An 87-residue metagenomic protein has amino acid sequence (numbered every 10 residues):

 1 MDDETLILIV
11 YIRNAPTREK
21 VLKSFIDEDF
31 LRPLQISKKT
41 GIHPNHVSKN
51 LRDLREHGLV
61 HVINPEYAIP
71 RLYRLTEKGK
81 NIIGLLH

Functional and structural regions predicted by a protein language model:
M1-K20: Short alpha-helical segments that sit at the start of domains
N14, D27-E28: Short helix-capping/turn signature of helix-turn-helix
E19-K23, N81: Pre-recognition alpha-helix immediately N-terminal to the DNA-recognition helix within helix-turn-helix or winged-helix
K23, L34, R52: Residues within the helices of the helix-turn-helix
D27, L72-H87: Conserved segment of winged-helix/HTH DNA-binding domains
F30-K38: Short acidic, hydrophobic short linear motifs in intrinsically disordered regions
I42-E56: Short amphipathic alpha-helical interaction segments
H57-Y67, R74: Beta-hairpin "wing" of winged helix-turn-helix
